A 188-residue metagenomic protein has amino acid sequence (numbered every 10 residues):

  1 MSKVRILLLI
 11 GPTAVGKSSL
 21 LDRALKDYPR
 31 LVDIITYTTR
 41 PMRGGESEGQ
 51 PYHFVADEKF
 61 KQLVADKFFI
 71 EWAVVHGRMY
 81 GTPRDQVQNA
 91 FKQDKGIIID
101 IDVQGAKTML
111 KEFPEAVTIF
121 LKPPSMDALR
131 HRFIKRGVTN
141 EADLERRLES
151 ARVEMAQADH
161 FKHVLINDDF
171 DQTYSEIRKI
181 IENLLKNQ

Functional and structural regions predicted by a protein language model:
M1-I6: Extreme N-terminal, non-catalytic leader segments that precede Walker-type/kinase nucleotide-binding cores
L7, H131, K135-T139, V153-Q188: NTP-dependent small-molecule kinase module
P12: P-loop (Walker A) phosphate-binding loop of NTP-binding proteins
K17: Conserved lysine of the Walker
L20-L21: Post-Walker A alpha-helix
K26-I34: Post-Walker A helix-loop "phosphate-sensing" segment adjacent to the P-loop in P-loop NTPases
T38-I97, Q104: ATP-dependent small-molecule kinase phosphotransfer cores that center on conserved nucleotide phosphate-binding segments
I97-D102, K111-R136: Conserved phosphate-donor/acceptor-positioning beta-strand/loop module used by diverse small-molecule
